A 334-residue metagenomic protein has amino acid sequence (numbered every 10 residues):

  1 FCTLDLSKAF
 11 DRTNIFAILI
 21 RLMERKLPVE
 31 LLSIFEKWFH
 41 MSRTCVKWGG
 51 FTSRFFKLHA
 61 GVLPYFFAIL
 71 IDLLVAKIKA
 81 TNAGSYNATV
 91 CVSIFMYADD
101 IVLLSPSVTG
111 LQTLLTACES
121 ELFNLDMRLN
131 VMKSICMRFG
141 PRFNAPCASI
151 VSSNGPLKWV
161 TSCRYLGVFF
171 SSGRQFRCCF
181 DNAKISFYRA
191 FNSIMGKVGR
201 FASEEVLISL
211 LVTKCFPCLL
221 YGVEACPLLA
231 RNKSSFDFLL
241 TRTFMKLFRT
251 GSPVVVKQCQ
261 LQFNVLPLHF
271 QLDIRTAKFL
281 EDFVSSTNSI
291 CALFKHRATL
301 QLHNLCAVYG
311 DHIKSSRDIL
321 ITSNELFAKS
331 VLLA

Functional and structural regions predicted by a protein language model:
F1-L73: Conserved pre-catalytic core of RNA-dependent polymerases
F1-T3, V46-F66, A83-A98, L104 (+2 more regions): Short, conserved non-catalytic motifs in the polymerase core
D5, L22, F35, I71-L74 (+9 more regions): Mobile genetic element proteins and their domesticated derivatives, centered on retroelements and DNA transposons
K8-R25, I94-N124, F139-R142, S172-Q175: Catalytic palm subdomain of template-directed nucleic-acid polymerases, centered on the conserved carboxylate motif
R128-S162: Short, conserved micro-motifs composed of acidic
N154-P227: Basic, alpha-helical interaction scaffolds
L211, S235-F244, T276-F279: Short amphipathic alpha-helical coiled-coil/interface segments
S252, V265-A334: Acidic catalytic cores of enzymes that act on phosphate-bearing nucleotides/polynucleotides
